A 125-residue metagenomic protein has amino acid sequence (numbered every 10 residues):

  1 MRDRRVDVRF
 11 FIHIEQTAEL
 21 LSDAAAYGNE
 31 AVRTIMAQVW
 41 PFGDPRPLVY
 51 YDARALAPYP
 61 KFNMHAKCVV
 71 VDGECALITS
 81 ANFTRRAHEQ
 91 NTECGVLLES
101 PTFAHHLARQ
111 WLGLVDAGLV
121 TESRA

Functional and structural regions predicted by a protein language model:
M1-A125: PLD/PLD-like phosphodiesterase catalytic module centered on the HKD motif
